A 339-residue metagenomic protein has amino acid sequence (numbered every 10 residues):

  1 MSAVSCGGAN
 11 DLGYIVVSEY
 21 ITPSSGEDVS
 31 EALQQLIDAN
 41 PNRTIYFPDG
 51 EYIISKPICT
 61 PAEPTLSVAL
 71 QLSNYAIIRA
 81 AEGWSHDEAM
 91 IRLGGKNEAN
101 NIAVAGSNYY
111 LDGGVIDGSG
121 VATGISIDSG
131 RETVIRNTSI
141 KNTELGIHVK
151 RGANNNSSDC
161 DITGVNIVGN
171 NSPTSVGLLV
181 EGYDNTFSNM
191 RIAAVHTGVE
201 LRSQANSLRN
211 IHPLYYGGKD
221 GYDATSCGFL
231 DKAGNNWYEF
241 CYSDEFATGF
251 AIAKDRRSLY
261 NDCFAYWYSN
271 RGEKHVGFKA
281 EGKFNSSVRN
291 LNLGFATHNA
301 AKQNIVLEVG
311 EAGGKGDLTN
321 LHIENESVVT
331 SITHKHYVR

Functional and structural regions predicted by a protein language model:
M1-N10, H334-V338: Enriched but not universal
V4-Q35: Right-handed parallel beta-helix/beta-solenoid
I21, Q34, N42-D87, I116 (+1 more regions): N-terminal extracellular ligand-recognition/capping segment immediately after the signal peptide
Y46-F47, S67-S73, G106-D112, T133-N137 (+8 more regions): All-beta strand scaffolds that present successive hydrophobic residues in beta-strands
F47-D49, S55, D112, D231 (+1 more regions): Short His-Asn-centered micro-motif
P57-A62, I77, S85-A105, T123-S129 (+8 more regions): Glycine-rich beta-solenoid repeat tracts in large extracellular/virion proteins
L66-N74, I91-T143, D161-T163: Parallel beta-helix/beta-solenoid
